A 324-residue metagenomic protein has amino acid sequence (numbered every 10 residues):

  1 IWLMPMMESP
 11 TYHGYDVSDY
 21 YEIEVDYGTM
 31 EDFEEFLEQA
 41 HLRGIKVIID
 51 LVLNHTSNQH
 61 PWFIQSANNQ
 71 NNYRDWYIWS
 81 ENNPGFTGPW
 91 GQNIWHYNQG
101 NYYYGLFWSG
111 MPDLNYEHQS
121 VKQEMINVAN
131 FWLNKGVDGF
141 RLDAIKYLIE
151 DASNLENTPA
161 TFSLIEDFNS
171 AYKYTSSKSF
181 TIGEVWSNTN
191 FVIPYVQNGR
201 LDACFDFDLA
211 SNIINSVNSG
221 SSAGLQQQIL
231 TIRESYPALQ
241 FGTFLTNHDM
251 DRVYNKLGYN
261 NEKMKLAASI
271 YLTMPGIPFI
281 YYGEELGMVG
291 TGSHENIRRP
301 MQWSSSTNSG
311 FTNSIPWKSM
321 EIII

Functional and structural regions predicted by a protein language model:
I1-I126, N134, I145-V192, V196-N198 (+1 more regions): Acidic/aromatic-lined carbohydrate-recognition and catalytic surfaces of CAZymes acting on diverse glycans
I1-L3, V47-I49, F140, T181-G183 (+3 more regions): Hydrophobic faces of well-ordered beta-strands that scaffold small-molecule active sites in alpha/beta enzyme cores
I64-G105, N212-E234, R298-I323: Core domains of carbohydrate- and sulfate-ester-processing enzymes
H118-L133, I229, K263-A268: Short, acidic/polar
W132-L142: Active-site regions of oxyanion-processing enzymes, predominantly non-cytosolic
V137, I145, G276-I277: A structural motif
Y172-T175, S187, V192-N198, N212 (+3 more regions): Loop/helix patches that line or flank the sugar-binding groove of alpha-linked glycan CAZymes
